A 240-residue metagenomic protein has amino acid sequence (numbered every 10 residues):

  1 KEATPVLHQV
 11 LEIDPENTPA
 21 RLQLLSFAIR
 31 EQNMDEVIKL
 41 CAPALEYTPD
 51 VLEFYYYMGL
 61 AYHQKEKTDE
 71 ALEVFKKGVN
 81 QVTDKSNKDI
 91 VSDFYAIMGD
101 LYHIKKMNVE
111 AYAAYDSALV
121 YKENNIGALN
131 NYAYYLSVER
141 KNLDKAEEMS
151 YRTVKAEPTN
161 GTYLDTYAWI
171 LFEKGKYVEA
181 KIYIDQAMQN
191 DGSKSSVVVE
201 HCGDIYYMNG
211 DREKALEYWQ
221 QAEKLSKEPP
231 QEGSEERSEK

Functional and structural regions predicted by a protein language model:
K1-D211, Q220-K240: Alpha-solenoid helical repeat scaffolds
